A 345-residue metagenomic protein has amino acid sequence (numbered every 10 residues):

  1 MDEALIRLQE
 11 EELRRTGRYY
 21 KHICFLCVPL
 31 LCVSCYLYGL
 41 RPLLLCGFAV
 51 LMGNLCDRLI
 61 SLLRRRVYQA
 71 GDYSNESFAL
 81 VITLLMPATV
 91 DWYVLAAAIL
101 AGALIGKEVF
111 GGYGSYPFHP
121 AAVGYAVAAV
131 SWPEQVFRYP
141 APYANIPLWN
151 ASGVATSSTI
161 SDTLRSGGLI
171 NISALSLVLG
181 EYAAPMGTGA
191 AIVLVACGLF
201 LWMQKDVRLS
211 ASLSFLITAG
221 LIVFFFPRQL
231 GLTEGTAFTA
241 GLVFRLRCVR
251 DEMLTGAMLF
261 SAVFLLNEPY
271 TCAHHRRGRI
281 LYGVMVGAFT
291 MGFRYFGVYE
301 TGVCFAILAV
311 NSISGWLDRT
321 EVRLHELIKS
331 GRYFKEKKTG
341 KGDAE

Functional and structural regions predicted by a protein language model:
M1-H22, F293-E345: Cytosolic-side transmembrane-helix boundaries in multi-pass membrane proteins
M1-S61, G340-E345: N-terminal signal-anchor module of multipass membrane proteins
R7, L55-V67, A103-G114, A196-Q204 (+1 more regions): C-terminal ends of transmembrane helices
L26-V33, G53, D57, N75-L84 (+5 more regions): Hydrophobic, membrane-inserted alpha-helices
G39-L51, T89-A97, E181-A191, F244-M258: Structural signature of hydrophobic alpha-helical transmembrane segments
G71-A151: Membrane-interface helix-loop-helix junctions at boundaries between adjacent transmembrane segments
S115-V195: Long hydrophobic alpha-helical segments that form multi-pass transmembrane helix bundles in integral membrane proteins
P117-A121, R250-M258, R279, G297-V310: Loop-to-transmembrane alpha-helix initiation sites
